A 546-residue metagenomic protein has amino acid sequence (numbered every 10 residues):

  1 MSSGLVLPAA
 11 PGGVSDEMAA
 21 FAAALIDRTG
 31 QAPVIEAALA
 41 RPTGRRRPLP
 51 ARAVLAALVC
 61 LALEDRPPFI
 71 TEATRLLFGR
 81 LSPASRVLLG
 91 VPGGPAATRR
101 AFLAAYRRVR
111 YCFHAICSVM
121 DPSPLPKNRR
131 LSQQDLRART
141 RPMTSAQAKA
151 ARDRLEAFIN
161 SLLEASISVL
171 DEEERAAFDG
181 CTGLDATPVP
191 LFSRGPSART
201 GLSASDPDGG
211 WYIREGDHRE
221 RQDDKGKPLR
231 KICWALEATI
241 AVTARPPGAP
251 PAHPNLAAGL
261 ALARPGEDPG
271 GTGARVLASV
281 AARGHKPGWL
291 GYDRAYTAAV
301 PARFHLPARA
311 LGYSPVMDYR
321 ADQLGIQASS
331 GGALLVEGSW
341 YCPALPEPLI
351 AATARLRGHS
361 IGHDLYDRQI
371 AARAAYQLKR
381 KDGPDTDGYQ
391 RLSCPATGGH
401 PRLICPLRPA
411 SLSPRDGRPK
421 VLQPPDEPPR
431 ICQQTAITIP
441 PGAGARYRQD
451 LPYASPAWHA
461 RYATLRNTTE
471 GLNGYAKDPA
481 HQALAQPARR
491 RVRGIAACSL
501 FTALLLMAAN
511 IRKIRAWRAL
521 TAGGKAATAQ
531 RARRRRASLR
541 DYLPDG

Functional and structural regions predicted by a protein language model:
M1-I70, L81-S161, T528, G546: Dynamic "connector" segments at or just before major functional cores
A24-G44, G216-E220, A454, Q482-R490: Short amphipathic alpha-helical segments and their helix-coil junctions
R41-R52, P228-K231, T464, R490-L500: Structural motif
R45-L55, R75-F78, L88-L89, R107-R294 (+3 more regions): Polybasic low-complexity intrinsically disordered regions
G180-G183, P188-S193, S197-R214, E220 (+1 more regions): Long, low-complexity, polar/charged, intrinsically disordered or flexibly structured peripheral segments
L324-G332: Short, charged, surface-exposed secondary-structure boundary motifs
G331-P384, Q390-S393, A445-S455, H459-R491: Short amphipathic alpha-helical "interface-anchor" segments enriched in bulky aromatics
R461-D545: Basic, amphipathic alpha-helical segments enriched in Lys/Arg and hydrophobic/aromatic residues
